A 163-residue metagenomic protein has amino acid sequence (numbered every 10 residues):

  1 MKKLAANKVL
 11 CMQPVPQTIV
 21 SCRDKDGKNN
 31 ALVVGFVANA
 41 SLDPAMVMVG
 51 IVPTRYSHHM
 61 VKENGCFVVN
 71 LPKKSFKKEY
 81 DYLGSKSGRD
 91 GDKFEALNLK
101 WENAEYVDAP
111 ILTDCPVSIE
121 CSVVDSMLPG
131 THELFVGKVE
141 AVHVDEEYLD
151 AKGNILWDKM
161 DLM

Functional and structural regions predicted by a protein language model:
M1-M163: Basic, polyanion-binding surface patches
